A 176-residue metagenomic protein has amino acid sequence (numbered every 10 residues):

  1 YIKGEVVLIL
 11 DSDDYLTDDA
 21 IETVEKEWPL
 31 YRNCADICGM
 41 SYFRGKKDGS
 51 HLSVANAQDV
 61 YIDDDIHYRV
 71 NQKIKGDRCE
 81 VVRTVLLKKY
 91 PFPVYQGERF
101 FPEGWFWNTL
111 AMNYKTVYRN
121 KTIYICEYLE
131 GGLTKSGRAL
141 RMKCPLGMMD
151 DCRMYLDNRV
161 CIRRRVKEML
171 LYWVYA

Functional and structural regions predicted by a protein language model:
Y1-K3: Glycine-rich, basic loop-to-helix element that forms the pyrophosphate-binding segment of sugar-nucleotide handling
V7: Short aromatic/hydrophobic "clamp" motif used to bind/position activated sugar donors
D11-Y15: The conserved acidic donor/metal-binding loop of glycosyltransferases
D19, T23-E27, W105, T109 (+1 more regions): Alpha-helical elements of Rossmann-like donor-binding domains used by nucleotide-donor carbohydrate transfer enzymes
D19-V54: Conserved donor NDP-sugar-binding/catalytic core segment of glycosyltransferases
K26-C34, K89, M112, D157: Secondary-structure boundary motif
K46, S50-S136: Conserved nucleotide-sugar donor-binding catalytic segment
V117-A176: C-terminal subregions of glycosyltransferases and related glycan-biosynthesis enzymes
